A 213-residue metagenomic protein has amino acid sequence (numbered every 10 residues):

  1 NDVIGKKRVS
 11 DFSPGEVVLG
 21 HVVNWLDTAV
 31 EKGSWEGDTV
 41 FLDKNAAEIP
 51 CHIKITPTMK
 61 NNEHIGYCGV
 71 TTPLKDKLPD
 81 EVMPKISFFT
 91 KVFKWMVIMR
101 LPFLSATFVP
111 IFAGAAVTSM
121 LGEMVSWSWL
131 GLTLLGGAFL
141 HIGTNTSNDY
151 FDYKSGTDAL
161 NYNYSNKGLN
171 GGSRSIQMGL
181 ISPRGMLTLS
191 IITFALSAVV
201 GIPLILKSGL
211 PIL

Functional and structural regions predicted by a protein language model:
I4-E16: PAS-family sensory/regulatory domains
P14-A47: Terminal output helix/cap of sensory domains in signal transduction proteins
I53-I55, T71: Sensory-domain boundary capping and coupling elements
T58-K60: Sensor-regulatory modules in signal-transduction proteins
E63-L74: PAS-family sensory domains
E123-S147, L213: Membrane-embedded alpha-helical segments that form the functional core of polytopic membrane enzymes, especially those
F139-N166: Acidic (Asp/Glu-rich) catalytic motifs at the cytosolic membrane interface
Y162-L206: Multi-pass membrane catalytic core of lipid/isoprenoid biosynthesis enzymes
